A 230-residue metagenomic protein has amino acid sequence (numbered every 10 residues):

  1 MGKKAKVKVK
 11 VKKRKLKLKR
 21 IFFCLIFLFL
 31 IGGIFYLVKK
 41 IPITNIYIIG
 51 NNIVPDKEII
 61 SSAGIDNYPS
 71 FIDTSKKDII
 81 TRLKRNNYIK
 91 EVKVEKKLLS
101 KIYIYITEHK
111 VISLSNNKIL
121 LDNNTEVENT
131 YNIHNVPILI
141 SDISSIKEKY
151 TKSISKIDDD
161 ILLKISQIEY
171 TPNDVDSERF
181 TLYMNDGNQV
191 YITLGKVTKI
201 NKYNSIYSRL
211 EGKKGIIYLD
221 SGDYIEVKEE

Functional and structural regions predicted by a protein language model:
M1-V38, D174-E230: N-terminal positively charged amphipathic segments used for targeting/anchoring
L18-F27, G33-L37, I41-V54, S61 (+1 more regions): Periplasmic polypeptide-binding modules associated with outer-membrane biogenesis and secretion
I41-I43, V54, N87, K97-K101 (+6 more regions): Extracytoplasmic
N45-I49, K93-E95, K101-T107, I119-L120 (+5 more regions): Soluble periplasmic/extracytoplasmic beta-strand elements of cell-envelope proteins
I48, I65-P69, V136-S144, N188-L194: Second-shell loop/turn segments in exported
N51-I53, Y88, K97-L99, T107-V111 (+8 more regions): Solvent-exposed coil/turn segments that connect beta secondary-structure elements in extracytoplasmic/periplasmic
D56, I60, K76, I80 (+2 more regions): Extracytoplasmic/secreted envelope proteins and their assembly/folding machinery, especially bacterial periplasmic
I104-S177: Extracytoplasmic segments of membrane-associated envelope/inner-membrane machinery
